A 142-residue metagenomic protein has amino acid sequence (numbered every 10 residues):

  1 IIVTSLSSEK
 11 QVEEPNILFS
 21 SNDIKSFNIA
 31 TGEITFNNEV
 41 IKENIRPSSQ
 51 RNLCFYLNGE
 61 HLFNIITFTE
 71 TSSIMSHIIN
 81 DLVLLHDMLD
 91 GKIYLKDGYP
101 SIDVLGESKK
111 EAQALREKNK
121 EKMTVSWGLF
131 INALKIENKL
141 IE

Functional and structural regions predicted by a protein language model:
I1-E142: A structural signal for conserved, well-ordered secondary-structure elements that form binding/interaction cores
